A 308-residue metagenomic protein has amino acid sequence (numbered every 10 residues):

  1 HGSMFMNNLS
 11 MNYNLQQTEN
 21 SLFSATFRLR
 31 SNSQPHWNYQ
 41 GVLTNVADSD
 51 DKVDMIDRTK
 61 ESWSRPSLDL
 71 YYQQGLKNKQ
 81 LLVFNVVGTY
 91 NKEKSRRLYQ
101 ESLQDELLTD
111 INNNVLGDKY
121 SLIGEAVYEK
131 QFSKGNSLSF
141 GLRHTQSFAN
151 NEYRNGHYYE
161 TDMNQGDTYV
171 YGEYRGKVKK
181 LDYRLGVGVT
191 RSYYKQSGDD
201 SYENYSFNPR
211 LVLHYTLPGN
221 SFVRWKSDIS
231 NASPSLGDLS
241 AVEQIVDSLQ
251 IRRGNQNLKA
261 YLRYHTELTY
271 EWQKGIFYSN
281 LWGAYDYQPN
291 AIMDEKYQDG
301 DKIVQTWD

Functional and structural regions predicted by a protein language model:
H1, P35-V53, K94-L103, N150-Y158 (+5 more regions): Outer-membrane beta-barrel translocator domains and adjoining extracellular loop/strand segments of Gram-negative
M6-H36, I56-D199, S206, T216 (+1 more regions): Face-selective signature of the C-terminal outer-membrane beta-barrel domain
G124, V170, G254, T266 (+1 more regions): Residue-level marker for the onset of beta-strands and adjacent loop->beta junctions in well-ordered domains
G188-T190, D228-A232, V242-Q244, D286: Active/binding-pocket-proximal capping segment
S221-K226, S279-L281: Acidic/polar loop patches that form or flank catalytic/metal-binding clefts of enzymes that bind anionic ligands
N231-N280, Q305-D308: Outer-membrane beta-barrel signature, preferentially recognizing the C-terminal barrel domain of Gram-negative
Y261, N290-K296, K302-D308: Signature for the C-terminal beta-barrel architecture of outer-membrane proteins
